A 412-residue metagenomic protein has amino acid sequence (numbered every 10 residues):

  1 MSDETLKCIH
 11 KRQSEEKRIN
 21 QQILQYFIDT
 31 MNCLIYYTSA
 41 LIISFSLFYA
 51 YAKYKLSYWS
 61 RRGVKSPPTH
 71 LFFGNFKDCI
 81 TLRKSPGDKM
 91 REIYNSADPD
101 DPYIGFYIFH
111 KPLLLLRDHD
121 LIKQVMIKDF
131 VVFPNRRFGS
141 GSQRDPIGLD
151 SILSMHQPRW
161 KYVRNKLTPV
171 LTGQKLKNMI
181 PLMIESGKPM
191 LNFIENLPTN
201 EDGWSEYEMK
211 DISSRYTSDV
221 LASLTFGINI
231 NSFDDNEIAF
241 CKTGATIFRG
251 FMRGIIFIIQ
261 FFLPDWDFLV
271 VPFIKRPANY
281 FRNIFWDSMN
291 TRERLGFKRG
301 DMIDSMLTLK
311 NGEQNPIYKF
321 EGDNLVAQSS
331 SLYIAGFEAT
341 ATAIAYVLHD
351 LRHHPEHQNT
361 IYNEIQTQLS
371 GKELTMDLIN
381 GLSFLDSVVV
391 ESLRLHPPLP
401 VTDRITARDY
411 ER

Functional and structural regions predicted by a protein language model:
S2-C8, Q13-I43: Terminal single-pass membrane anchor helices
T30-D145, P158, Y162, I184-P189 (+3 more regions): N-terminal membrane-proximal hinge/A-helix region immediately C-terminal to the signal-anchor transmembrane segment
Y36, P134-D145, N178-I344, T360: Cytochrome P450 heme-thiolate monooxygenase catalytic core
K53, R61, I228, T291 (+6 more regions): Cytochrome P450
P67, I180-I184, G203, I238-F248 (+4 more regions): Cytochrome P450 I-helix active-site segment
G74, I104-I108, P112-R117, S151-S154 (+5 more regions): Conserved, well-structured core segments
L167: Acidic-aromatic/histidine active-site loop/patch
